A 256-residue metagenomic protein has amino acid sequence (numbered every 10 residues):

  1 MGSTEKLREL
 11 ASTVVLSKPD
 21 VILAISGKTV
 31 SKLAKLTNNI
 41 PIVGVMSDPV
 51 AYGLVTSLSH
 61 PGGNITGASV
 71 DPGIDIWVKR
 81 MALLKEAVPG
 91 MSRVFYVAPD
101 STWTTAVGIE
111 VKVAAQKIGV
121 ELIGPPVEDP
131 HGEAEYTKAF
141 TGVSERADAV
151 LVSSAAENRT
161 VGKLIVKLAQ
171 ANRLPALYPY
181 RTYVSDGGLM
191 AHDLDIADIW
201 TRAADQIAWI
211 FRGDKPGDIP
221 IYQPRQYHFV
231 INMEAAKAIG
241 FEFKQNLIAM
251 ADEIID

Functional and structural regions predicted by a protein language model:
M1-D256: Short hydrophobic alpha-helices and adjacent helix-cap/hinge residues
